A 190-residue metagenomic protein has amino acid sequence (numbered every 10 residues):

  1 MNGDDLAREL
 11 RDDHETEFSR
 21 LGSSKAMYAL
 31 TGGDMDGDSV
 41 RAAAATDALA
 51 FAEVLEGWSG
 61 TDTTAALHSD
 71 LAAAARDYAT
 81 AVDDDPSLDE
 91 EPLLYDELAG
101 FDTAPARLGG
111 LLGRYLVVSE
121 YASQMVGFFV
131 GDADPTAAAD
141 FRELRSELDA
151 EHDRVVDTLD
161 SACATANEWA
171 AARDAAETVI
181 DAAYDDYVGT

Functional and structural regions predicted by a protein language model:
N2-T190: Non-heme di-metal
